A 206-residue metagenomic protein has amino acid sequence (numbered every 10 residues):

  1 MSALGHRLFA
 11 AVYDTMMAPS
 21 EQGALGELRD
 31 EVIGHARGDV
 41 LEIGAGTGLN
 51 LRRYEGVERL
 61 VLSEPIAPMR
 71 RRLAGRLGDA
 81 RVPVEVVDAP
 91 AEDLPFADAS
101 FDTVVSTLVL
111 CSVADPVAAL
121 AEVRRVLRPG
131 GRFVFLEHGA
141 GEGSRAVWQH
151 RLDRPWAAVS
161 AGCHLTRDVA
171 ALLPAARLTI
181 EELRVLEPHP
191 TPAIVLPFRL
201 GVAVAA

Functional and structural regions predicted by a protein language model:
M1-R37, L49-N50, A67-R72, Q149-L152 (+1 more regions): Conserved class I S-adenosyl-L-methionine
L41-D93: Class I SAM-dependent methyltransferase SAM/SAH-binding core
A89-V104: A short acidic, Gly/Pro-enriched loop at the edge of an enzyme's catalytic core that lines a small-molecule cofactor
D102-D115: A short SAM/SAH-binding and catalytic strip from SAM-dependent methyltransferases
V117-P129: A short glycine-rich, Lys/Arg-flanked "PGG" loop and its adjoining helix->strand segment in the class I
G130-H138: Conserved beta-strand signature within the Rossmann-like core of class I S-adenosyl-L-methionine
A161-R177: Short alpha-helix
E181-A206: Core SAM-dependent methyltransferase catalytic element
